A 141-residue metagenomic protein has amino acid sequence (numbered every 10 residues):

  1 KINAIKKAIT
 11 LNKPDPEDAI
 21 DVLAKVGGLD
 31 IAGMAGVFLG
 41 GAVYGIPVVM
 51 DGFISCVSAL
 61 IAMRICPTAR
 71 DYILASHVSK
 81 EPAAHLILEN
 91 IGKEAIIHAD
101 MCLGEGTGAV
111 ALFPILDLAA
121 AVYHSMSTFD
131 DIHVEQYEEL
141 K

Functional and structural regions predicted by a protein language model:
K1-K141: N-terminal loops that bind phosphate or other acidic moieties and the adjacent beta-alpha structural core
